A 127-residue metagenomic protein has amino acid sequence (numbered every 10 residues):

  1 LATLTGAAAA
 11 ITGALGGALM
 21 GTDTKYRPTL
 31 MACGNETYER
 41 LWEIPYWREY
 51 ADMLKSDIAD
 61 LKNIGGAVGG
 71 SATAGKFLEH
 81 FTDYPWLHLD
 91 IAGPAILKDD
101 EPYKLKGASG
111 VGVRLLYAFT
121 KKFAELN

Functional and structural regions predicted by a protein language model:
L1-N127: A generic structural signal for tightly packed, nonpolar segments enriched in small/aliphatic residues
